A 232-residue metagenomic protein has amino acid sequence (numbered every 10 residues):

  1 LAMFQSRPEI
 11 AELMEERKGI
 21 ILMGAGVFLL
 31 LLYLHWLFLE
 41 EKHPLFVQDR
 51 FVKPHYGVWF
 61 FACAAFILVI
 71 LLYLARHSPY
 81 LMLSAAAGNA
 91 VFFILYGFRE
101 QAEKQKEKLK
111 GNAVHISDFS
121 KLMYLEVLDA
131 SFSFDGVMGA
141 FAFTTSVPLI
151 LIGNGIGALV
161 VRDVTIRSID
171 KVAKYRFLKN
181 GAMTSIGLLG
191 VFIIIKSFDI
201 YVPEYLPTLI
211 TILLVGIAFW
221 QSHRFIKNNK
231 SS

Functional and structural regions predicted by a protein language model:
L1-S232: Multi-pass alpha-helical transmembrane bundle typical of ion/small-solute transporters and intramembrane aspartyl
